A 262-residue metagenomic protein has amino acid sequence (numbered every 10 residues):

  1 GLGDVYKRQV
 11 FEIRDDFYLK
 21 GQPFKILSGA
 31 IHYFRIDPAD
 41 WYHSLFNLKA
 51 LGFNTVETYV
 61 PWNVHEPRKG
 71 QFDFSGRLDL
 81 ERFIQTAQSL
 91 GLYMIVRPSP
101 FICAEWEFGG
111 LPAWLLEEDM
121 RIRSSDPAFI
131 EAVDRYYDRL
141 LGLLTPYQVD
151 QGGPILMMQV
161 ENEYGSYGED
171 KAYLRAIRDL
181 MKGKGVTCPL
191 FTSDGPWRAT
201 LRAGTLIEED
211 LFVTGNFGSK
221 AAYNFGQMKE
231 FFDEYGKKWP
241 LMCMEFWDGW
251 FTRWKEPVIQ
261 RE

Functional and structural regions predicted by a protein language model:
G1-Y6: Short, small-residue-biased leader/transition segments that mark boundaries at the very start of proteins
K7, V96, P100-A132, D138-E262: Substrate-binding/catalytic cleft of secreted carbohydrate-active enzymes, primarily glycoside hydrolases
K7-D40, L45-T55: An acidic-aromatic substrate-binding cleft motif
G21, L48, V56, A87 (+3 more regions): Conserved, mostly hydrophobic/aromatic
G29-H32, P61, E161-E163: Short strand-loop junctions, especially beta-strand C-caps/beta-turns that link beta-sheets to coils or alpha-helices
F34, P38, D73, R77 (+3 more regions): Solvent-exposed, acidic/flexible segments
F34, P61-H65, A221: Short active-site-proximal "capping" loops at secondary-structure junctions
W41-E107, R178-G183: Aromatic-lined substrate-binding rim segments of carbohydrate-active enzymes
